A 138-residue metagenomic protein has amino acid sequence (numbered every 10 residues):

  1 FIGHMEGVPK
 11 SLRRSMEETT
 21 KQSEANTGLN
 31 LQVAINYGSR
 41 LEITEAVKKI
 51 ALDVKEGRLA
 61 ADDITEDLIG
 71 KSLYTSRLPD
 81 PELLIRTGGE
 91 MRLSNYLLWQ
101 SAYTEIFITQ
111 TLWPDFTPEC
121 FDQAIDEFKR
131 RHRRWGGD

Functional and structural regions predicted by a protein language model:
F1-D138: Flexible, compositionally biased loop and terminal segments
